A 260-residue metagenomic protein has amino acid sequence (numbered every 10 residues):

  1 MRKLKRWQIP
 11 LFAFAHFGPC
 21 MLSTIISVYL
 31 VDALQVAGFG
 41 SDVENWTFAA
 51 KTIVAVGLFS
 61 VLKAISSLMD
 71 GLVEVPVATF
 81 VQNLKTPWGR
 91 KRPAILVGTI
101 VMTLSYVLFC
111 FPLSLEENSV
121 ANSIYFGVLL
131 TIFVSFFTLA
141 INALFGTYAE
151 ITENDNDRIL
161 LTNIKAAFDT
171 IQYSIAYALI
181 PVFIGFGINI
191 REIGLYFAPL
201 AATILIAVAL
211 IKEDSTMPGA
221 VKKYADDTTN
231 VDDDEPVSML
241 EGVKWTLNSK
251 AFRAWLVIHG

Functional and structural regions predicted by a protein language model:
M1-G260: Membrane-embedded alpha-helical bundles of multi-pass transporters/translocases, especially carrier/permease families
